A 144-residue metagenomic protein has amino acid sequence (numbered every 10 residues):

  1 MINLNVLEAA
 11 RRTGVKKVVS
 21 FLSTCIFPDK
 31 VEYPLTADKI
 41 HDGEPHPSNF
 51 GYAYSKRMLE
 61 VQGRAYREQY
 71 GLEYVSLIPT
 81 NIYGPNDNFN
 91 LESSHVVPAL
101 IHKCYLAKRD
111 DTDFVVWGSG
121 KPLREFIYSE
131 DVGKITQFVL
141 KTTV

Functional and structural regions predicted by a protein language model:
I2, V6-A10, Q62-G63, I135 (+1 more regions): Hydrophobic positions on the long internal alpha-helix of Rossmann-like NAD(P)-dependent oxidoreductase domains
L4-N49: Conserved Rossmann-fold NAD(P)-dependent oxidoreductase catalytic core, especially the SDR/UDP-sugar
R12, D29, H46-T80, V96-D110: Active-site Tyr-X1-5-Lys
V19-S23, I78-T80, G120: Active-site beta-alpha turn of Rossmann-fold NAD(P)-dependent dehydrogenases/reductases
Y33-A37, F89, V116: Short clusters of hydrophobic/aromatic residues that line enzyme substrate/ligand-binding pockets
S48-Y52, T80-H95, G118-E130: Glycine-rich "substrate-gating" loop/helix at the edge of Rossmann-like oxidoreductase active sites
E68, I82, V97-F114, R124-V144: Alpha-helical substrate-binding/gating segment
